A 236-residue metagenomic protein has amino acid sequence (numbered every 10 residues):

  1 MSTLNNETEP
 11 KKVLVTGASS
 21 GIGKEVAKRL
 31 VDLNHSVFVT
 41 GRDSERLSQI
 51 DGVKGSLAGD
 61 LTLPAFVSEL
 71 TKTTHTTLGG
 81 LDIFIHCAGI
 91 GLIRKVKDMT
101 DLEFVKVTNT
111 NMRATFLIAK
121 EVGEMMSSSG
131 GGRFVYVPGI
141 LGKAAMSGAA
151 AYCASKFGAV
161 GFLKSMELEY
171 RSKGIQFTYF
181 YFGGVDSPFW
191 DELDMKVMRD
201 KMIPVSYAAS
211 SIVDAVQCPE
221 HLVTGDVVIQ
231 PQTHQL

Functional and structural regions predicted by a protein language model:
S19-S20: Conserved glycine-rich cofactor-binding loop
C87-L92: Conserved NAD(P)H cofactor-binding loop of Rossmann-fold oxidoreductase domains
K95-V96, E103-V105: Substrate-binding pocket helix/loop in short-chain dehydrogenase/reductase
A119, S155: Active-site helix of classical SDR
G139: Residue(s) in the substrate-gating loop at a strand-loop-helix junction that position the organic substrate next
A144, S165-I175: Active-site-adjacent segment of SDR/Rossmann-fold oxidoreductases
I175, Y179-F180, V197-L236: C-terminal helical subdomain
